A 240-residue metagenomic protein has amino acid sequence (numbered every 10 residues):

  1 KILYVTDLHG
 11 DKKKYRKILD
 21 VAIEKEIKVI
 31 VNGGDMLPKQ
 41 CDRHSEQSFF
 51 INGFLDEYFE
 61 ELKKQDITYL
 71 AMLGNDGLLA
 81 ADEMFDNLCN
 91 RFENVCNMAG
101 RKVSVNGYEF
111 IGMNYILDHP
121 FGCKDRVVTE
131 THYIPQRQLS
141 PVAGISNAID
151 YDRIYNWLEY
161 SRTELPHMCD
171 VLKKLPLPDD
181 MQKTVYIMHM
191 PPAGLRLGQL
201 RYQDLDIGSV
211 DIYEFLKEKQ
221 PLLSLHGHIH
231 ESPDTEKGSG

Functional and structural regions predicted by a protein language model:
Y4-D7, I30-D35, T68-N75, C96-G100 (+2 more regions): Active-site neighborhood of phospho(di)ester-bond hydrolases with catalytic His/Asp-centered motifs
Y4-T6, L37-F50, P120, K124-E130: Acidic/histidine-rich helix-loop elements that form or flank divalent-metal/phosphate-binding sites at the catalytic
V5-G10, E46-F50, S161-T163, L200-D204: Short, flexible loop segments at the rims of nucleotide/cofactor-binding pockets, characterized by
K12-V105: Core catalytic region of metal-dependent phosphoesterases/phosphodiesterases, especially metallo-beta-lactamase-like
K14-Y15, C41-D42, A81-E83, E109 (+3 more regions): Short glycine-/acidic-enriched loop or helix-start segments at secondary-structure transitions that form or flank
I23-K25, F59-D66, P178-D179, L216-Q220 (+1 more regions): Short, conserved loop/helix-junction motifs that constitute active-site signature segments in enzyme catalytic cores
L70, A99, S104, I111 (+1 more regions): Conserved beta-sheet core of the metallophosphoesterase superfamily
Y108-Y202: Active-site-proximal loop/helix segment associated with metal-binding centers of metalloenzymes
